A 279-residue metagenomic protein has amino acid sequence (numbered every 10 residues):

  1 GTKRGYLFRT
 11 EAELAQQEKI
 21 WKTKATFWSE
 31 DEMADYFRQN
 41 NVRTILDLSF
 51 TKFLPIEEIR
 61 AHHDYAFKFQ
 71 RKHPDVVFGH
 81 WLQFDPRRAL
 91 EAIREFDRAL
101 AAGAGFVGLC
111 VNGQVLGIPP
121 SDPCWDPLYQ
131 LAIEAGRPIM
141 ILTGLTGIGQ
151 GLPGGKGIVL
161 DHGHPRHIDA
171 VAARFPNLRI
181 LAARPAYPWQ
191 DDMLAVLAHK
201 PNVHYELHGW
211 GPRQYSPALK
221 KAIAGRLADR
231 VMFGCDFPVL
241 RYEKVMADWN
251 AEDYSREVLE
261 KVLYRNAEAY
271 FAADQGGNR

Functional and structural regions predicted by a protein language model:
G1-T44, L227-M232, L240-R279: Mid-to-C-terminal alpha-helical segments outside catalytic/metal-binding sites
F27-A34, H63-F67, R94-F96, P165-I168 (+2 more regions): Alpha-helical scaffolding within the catalytic cores of extracellular/periplasmic polymer-degrading hydrolases
Y36-I45, R71-V77, A135, A170-R179: A structural motif corresponding to the C-terminal end of an alpha-helix and its immediate exit/capping segment
F37, A66, A99, A132 (+5 more regions): Conserved, mostly hydrophobic/aromatic
F37, Q70, P74, L100 (+4 more regions): N-terminal cationic-hydrophobic initiation segments that often serve targeting/anchoring roles
R43, K52-G149: Active-site gating/metal-coordination segments in enzymes
F106-G108, G117-M232: Catalytic pocket-lining loop regions of alpha/beta-barrel enzymes, especially the amidohydrolase/enolase/GH5 lineages
C110-V115, G234-F237, K244: Charged, low-complexity C-terminal accessory regions
